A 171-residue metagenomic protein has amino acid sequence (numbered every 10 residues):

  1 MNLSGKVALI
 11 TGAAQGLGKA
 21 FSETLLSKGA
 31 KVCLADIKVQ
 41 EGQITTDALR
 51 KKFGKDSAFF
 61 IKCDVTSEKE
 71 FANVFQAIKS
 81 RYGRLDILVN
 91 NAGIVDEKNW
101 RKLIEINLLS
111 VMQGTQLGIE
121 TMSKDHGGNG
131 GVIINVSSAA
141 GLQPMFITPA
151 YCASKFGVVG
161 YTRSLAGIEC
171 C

Functional and structural regions predicted by a protein language model:
N2-C33: Canonical Rossmann dinucleotide-binding motif of NAD(H)/NADP(H)-dependent dehydrogenases/reductases, specifically
K28-I44: Conserved glycine-rich Rossmann-like NAD(P)H-binding loop of the short-chain dehydrogenase/reductase
V39-Q40, C63-N73, E97: The beta1-alpha1 cofactor-binding region of Rossmann-like NAD(H)/NADP(H)-dependent oxidoreductases
K98-I104: Substrate-binding pocket helix/loop in short-chain dehydrogenase/reductase
T115, S154: Active-site helix of classical SDR
S138: Residue(s) in the substrate-gating loop at a strand-loop-helix junction that position the organic substrate next
Q143-P149: Active-site loop immediately N-terminal to the catalytic Tyr-X3-Lys motif of short-chain dehydrogenase/reductase
